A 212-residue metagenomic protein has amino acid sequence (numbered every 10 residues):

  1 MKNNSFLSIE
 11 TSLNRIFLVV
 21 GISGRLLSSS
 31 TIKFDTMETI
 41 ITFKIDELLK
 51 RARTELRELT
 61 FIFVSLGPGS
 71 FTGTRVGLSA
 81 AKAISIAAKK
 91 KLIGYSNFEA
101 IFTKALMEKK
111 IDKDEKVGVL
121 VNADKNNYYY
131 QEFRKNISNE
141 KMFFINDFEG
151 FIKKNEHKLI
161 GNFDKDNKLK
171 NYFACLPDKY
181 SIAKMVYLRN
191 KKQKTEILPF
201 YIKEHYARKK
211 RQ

Functional and structural regions predicted by a protein language model:
M1-I22, I93-Q212: Oxyanion-binding and handling regions
M1-V64, I111, L159-I160: N-terminal beta-alpha supersecondary unit
G24-L26, S79-S85, N127-Q131: Short, basic/glycine-rich phosphate-binding loops at helix/coil junctions that contact nucleotide phosphates
S28-D35, L66-F71, K168-F173: A short glycine/serine-rich beta->alpha loop
M37, I41, V76-A80, K179-I182: Catalytic-loop motifs flanking and including active-site residues across diverse enzymes
I40-F43, S79, A83, A100-T103: Short amphipathic alpha-helical face segments that pack within enzyme cores and frequently flank/anchor catalytic
L48, A87, R189-N190: Change "in soluble alpha/beta enzymes" to "in soluble alpha/beta proteins
F61-N97: DPxDG-like acidic metal-binding loop motif
